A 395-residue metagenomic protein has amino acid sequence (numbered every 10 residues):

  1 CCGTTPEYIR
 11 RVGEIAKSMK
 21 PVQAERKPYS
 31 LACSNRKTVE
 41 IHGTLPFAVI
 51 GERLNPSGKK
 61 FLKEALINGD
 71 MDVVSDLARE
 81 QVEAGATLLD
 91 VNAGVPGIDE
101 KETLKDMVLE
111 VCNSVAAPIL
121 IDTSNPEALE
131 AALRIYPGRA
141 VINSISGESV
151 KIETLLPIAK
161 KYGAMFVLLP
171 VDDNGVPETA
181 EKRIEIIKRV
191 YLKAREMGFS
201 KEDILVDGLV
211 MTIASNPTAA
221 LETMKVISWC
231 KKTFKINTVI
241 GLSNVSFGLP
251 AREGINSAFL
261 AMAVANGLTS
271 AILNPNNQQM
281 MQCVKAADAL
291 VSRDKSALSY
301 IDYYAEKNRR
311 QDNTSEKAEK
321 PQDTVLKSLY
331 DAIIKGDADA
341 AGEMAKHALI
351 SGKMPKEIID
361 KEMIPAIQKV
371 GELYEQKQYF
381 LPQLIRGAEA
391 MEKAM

Functional and structural regions predicted by a protein language model:
C1-L205, M211-M395: Domain-level signal for soluble alpha/beta catalytic cores
